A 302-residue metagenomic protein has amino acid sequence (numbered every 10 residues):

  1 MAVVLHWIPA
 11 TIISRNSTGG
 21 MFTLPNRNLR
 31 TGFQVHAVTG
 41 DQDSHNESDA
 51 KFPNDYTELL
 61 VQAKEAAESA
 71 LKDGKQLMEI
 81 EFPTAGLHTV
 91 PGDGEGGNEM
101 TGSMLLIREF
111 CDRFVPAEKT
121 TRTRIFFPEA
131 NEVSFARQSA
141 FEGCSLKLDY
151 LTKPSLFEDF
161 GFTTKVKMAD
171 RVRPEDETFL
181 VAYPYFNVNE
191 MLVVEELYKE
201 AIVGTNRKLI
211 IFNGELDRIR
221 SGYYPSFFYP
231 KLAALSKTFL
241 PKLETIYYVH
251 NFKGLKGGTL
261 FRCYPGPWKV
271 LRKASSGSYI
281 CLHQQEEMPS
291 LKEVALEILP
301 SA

Functional and structural regions predicted by a protein language model:
M1-Q42: N-terminal chloroplast transit peptides
L5-T18, I280-Q284, K292-A302: Long C-terminal extensions of eukaryotic subunits of large macromolecular complexes
L29-T205: Positively charged, amphipathic N-terminal segments that serve as targeting/anchoring signals
P128-E132, F212-I219, Y223: Short beta-alpha junction loops
D149-F162, R207-L216, K237-H250: A generic structural motif
Y198-A201, K208, F239, Y264: Plant-skewed but cross-kingdom recognition/interaction modules and surfaces
Y198-A201, N213, G222-Y223, F228: Charged interaction segments
I219-L291, E297-L299: A conserved mid-domain beta-alpha-beta active-site/ligand-binding segment of alpha/beta enzyme cores
